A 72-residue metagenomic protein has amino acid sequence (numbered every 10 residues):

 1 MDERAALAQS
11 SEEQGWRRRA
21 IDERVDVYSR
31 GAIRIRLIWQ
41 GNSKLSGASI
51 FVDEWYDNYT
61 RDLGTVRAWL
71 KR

Functional and structural regions predicted by a protein language model:
M1-D22, E54-T65: Negatively charged, low-complexity tracts enriched in Asp/Glu with abundant Ser/Thr
G15-K44: Amphipathic, interaction-prone secondary-structure segments
L37-R61: Intrinsically disordered, low-complexity regulatory segments enriched in Ser/Thr/Pro and charged residues
R67-R72: Short, charged, intrinsically disordered terminal tails
